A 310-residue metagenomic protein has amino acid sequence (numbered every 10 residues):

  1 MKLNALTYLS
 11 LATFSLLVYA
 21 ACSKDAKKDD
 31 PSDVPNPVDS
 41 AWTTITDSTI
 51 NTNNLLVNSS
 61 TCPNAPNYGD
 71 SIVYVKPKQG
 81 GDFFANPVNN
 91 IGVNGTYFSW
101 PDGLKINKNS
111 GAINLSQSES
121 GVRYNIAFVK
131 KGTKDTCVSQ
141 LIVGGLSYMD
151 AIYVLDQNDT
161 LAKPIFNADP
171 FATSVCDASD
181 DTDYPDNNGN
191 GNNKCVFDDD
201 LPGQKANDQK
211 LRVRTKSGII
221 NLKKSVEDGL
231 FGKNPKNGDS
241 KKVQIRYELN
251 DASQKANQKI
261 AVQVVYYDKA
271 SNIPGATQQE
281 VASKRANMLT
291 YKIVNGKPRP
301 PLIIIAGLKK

Functional and structural regions predicted by a protein language model:
M1-P35, S40: Bacterial Sec-dependent N-terminal signal peptides
D25-F98, L141-K210, K255, I260-K310: Solvent-exposed, low-complexity, repeat-rich "mucin-like" stalks and linkers
T96-F98, I106, Y124-F128: Secondary-structure-rich domain cores
G103-N109: Short beta-strand segments within Ig-like beta-sandwich modules, predominantly Fibronectin type-III
N109-R123, K205-S240: Extracellular/luminal low-complexity segments enriched in Ser/Thr/Pro
I113, I126, L141, G218-I220 (+2 more regions): Hydrophobic beta-strand residues in large extracellular and virion-surface proteins
S120-D135, S139, E227-D251: A short beta-strand micro-motif common to beta-rich folds, especially ectodomain repeats
